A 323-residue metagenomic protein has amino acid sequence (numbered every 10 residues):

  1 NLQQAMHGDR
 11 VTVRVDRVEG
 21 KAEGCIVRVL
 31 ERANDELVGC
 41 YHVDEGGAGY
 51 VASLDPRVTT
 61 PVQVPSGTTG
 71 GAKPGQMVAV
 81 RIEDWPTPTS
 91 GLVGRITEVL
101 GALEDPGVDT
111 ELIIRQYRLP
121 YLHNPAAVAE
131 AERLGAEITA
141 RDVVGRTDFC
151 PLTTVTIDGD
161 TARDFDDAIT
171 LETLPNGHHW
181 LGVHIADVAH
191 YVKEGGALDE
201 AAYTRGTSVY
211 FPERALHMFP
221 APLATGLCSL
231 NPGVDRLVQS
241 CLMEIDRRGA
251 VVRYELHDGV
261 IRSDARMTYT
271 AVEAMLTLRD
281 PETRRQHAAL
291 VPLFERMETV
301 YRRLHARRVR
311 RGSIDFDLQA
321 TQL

Functional and structural regions predicted by a protein language model:
N1-G182, A189-V234, F294: Charge-lined substrate channels and their catalytic hotspots, especially those that engage the 3′ end of RNA
R141-G145, V300-R303, R307: Inter-domain linker/hinge segments that demarcate the starts of reverse transcriptase and RNase H-type modules
L152, R236-S240, L318-A320: Active-site lining segments that contact anionic ligands and/or coordinate catalytic metals
I169-T173, H179, M243-I245, E255-D258 (+1 more regions): Short beta-strand elements
G177, R248-A250, G312: Detector for glycine-centered tight turns/loop "hinges" at secondary-structure junctions
H184-A186, E244: Short beta-strand segments
D235-V300: Polynucleotide-recognition surfaces of large bacterial nucleic-acid defense/processing enzymes
R302-L323: Core structural elements
